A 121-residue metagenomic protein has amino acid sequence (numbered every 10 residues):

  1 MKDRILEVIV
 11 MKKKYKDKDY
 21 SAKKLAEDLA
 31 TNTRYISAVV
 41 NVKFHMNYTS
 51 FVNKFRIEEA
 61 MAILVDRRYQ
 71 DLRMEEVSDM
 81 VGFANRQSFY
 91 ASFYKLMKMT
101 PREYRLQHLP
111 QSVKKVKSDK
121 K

Functional and structural regions predicted by a protein language model:
M1-K121: Cytosolic nucleotide-binding catalytic cores of signal-transduction proteins
